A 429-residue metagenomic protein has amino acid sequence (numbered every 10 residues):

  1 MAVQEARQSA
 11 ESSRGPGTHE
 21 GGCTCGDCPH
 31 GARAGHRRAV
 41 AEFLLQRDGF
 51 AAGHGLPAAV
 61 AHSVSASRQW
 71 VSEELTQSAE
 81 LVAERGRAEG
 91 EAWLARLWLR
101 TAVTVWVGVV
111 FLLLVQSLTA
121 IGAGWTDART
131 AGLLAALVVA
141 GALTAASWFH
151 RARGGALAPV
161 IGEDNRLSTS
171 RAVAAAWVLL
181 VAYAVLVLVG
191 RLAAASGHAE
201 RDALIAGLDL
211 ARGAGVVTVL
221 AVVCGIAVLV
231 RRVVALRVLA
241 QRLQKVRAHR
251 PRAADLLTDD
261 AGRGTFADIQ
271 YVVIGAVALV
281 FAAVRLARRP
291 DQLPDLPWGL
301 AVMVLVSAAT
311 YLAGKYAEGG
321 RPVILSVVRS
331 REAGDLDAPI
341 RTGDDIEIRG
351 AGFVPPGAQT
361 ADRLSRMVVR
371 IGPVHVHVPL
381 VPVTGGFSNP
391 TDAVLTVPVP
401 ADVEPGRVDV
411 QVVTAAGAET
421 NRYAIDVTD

Functional and structural regions predicted by a protein language model:
A2, A6-W98: Basic, amphipathic N-terminal segments
R87-V105, N165-L179, R250-V277: Loop-to-transmembrane boundary segments
F111-A123, F149-G154, Y183-R201: Membrane-helix interface motif
S117-L133, S196-G215, G262, R289-W298: Membrane-helix interface and helix-disruption motif detector
L137-T144, V216-R231, G275-R288, P294-A317: Alpha-helical membrane-embedded segments
V160, A235-D259: Juxtamembrane inter-helical linkers in multi-pass membrane proteins
L180-A199, Q270-D291: Alpha-helical transmembrane segments and their membrane-interface junctions in multi-pass membrane proteins
A317-D429: Ser/Thr/Pro-rich low-complexity tracts
